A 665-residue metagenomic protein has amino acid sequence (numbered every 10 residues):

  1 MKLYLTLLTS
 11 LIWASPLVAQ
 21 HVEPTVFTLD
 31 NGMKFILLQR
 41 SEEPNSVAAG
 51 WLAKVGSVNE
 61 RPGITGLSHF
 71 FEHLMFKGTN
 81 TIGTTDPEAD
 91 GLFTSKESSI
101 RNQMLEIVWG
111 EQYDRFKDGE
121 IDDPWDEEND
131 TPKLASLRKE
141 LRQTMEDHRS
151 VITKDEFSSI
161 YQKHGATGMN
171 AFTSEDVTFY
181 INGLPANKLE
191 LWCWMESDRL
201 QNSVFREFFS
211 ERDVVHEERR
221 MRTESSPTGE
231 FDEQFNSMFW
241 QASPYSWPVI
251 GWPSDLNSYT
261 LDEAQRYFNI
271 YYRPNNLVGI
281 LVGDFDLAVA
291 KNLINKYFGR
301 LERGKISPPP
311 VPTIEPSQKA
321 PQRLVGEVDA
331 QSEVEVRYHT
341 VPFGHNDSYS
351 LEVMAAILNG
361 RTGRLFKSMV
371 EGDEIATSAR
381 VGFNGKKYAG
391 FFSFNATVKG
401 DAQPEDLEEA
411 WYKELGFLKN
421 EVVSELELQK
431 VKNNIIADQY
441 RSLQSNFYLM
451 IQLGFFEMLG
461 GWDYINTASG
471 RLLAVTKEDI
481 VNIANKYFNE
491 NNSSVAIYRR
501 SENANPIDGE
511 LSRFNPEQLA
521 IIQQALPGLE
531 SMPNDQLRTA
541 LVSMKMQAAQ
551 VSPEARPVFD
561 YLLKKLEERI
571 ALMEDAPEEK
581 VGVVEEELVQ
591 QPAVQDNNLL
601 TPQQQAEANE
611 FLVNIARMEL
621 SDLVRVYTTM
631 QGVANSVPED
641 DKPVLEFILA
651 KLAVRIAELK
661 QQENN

Functional and structural regions predicted by a protein language model:
M1-L5: Positively charged n-region of N-terminal signal peptides that target proteins for export
T6-P16: Bacterial N-terminal signal peptides
A19-L37, V278-I280, D286-G326, S332-E333 (+4 more regions): Proteolytic maturation boundary segments
E43-E60, L67-S68, T84-D198, E230-S254 (+6 more regions): M16 family metallopeptidases and their MPP-like homologs
T65-T79: Active-site SXXK
V108-N129, E530-N534, M546-V558, A616-D622 (+1 more regions): Charged, low-complexity interaction regions
F205, R212-D213, R220, D232 (+2 more regions): Non-catalytic, conformational "gating/processing" segments within enzyme and secreted inhibitor domains
R220-R222, N236-S237, I306-R364, Q452 (+2 more regions): His/Glu-based metal-binding/catalytic segments typifying zinc-dependent metallopeptidases
